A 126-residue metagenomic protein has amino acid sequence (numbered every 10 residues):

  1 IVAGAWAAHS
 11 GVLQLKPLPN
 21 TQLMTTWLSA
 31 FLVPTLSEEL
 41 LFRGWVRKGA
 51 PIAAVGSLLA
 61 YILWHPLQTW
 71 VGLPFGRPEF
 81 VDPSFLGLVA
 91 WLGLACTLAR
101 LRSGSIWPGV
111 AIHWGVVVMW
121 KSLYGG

Functional and structural regions predicted by a protein language model:
G4-V12, N20-G126: Transmembrane helix-loop-helix hairpins at the membrane interface of multi-pass integral membrane proteins
